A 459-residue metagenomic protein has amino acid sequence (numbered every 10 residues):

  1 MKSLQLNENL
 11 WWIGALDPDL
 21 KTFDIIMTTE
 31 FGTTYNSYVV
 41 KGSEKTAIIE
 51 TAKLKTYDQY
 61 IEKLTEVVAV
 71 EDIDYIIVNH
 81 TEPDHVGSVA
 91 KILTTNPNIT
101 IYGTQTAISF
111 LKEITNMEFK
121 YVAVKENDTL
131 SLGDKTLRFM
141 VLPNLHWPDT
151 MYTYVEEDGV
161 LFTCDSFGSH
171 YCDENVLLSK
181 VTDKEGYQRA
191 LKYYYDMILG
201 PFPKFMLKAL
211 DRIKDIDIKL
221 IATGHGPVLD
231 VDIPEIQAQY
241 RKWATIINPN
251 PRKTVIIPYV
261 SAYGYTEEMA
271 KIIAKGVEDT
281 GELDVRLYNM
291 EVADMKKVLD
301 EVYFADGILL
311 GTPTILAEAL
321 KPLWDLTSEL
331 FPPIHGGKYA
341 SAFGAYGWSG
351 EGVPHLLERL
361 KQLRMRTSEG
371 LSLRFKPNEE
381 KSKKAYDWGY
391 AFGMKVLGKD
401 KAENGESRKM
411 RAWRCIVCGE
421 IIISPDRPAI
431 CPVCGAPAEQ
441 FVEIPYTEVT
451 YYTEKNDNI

Functional and structural regions predicted by a protein language model:
S3-E66, Y152-V155, G159-T163, T266: Conserved beta-strand hairpin/beta-sheet module of binuclear metal-dependent hydrolase folds, prominently
L4-E8, G103-T150, F202, K208-L210: Metallo-beta-lactamase
K55-Y102: Active-site metal-binding motif and surrounding structural segment of the metallo-beta-lactamase
H146-T150, S166-G200, A244-N250: Active-site-proximal loop/helix segment associated with metal-binding centers of metalloenzymes
D173, D183-I221, G226-V228, I272-R286 (+3 more regions): FMN-binding flavodoxin-like domain, especially the glycine-rich phosphate-binding loop
G264, W413, A429: Cys/His-enriched microdomains
C415-C418, C431-C434: Short cysteine-rich clusters marking metal-coordination/redox-active sites
C434-E448: Short Cys/His-rich micro-motifs in 6-15 aa windows
